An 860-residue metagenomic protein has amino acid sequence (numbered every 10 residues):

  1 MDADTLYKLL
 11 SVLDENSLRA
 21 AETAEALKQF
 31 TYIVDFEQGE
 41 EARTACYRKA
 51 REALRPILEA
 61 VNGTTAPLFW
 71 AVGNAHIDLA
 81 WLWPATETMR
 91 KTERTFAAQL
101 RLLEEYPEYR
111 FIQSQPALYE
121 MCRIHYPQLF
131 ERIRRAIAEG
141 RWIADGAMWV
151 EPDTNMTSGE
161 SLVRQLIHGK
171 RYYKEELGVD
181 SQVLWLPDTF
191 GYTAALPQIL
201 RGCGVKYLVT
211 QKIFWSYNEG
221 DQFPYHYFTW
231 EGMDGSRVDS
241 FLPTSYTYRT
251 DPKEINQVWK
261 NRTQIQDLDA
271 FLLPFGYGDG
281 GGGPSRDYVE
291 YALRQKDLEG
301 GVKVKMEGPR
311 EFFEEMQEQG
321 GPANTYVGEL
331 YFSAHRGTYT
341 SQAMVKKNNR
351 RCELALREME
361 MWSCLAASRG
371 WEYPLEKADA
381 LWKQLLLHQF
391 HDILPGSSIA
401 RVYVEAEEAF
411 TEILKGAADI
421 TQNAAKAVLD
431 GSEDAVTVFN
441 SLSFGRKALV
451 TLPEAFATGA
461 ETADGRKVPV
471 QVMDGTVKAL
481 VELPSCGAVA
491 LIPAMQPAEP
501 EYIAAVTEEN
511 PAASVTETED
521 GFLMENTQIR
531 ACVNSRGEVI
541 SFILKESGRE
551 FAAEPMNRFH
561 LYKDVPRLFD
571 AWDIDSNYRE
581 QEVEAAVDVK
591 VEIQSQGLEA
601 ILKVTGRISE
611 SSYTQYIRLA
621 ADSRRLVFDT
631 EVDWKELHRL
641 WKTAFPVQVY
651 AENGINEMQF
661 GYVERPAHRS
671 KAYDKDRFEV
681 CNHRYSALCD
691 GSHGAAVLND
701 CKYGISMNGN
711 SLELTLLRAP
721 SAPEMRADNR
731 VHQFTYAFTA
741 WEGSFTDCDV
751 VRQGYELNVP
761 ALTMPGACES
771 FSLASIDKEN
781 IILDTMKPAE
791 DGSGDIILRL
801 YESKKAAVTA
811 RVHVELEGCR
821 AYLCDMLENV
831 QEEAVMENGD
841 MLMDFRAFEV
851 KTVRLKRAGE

Functional and structural regions predicted by a protein language model:
M1-A75, R857-E860: Mature N-terminal, pre-catalytic/accessory segment of carbohydrate-active enzymes
E22-A24, K28, Y32, H76 (+5 more regions): Catalytic grooves of carbohydrate-active enzymes
P107-Y109, Q113-P187, D239: Metal-dependent polysaccharide deacetylase catalytic core of the NodB/CE4 family, i.e., the active-site-bearing domain
Q128-A147, P197-D221, F228-S236: Acidic, His- and aromatic-enriched active-site or binding-groove loops in soluble protein domains that engage sugars
T154-Y173, P243-T263, E580, A600: Alpha-helical scaffold elements lining the catalytic groove of polysaccharide deacetylases
L162-F190, A194-A195, G202, V258-P274: CE4/NodB-like, metal-dependent polysaccharide N-deacetylase domain that modifies extracellular/periplasmic N-acetylated
L177-E219, F223-P224, G282-Y288, G654: Catalytic domains of cell-wall/extracellular-matrix polysaccharide-remodeling enzymes, centered on de-N-acetylation
L196-R201, V209-W215, P224-H226, W259 (+6 more regions): C-terminal (or distal) subdomains of carbohydrate-active enzymes
